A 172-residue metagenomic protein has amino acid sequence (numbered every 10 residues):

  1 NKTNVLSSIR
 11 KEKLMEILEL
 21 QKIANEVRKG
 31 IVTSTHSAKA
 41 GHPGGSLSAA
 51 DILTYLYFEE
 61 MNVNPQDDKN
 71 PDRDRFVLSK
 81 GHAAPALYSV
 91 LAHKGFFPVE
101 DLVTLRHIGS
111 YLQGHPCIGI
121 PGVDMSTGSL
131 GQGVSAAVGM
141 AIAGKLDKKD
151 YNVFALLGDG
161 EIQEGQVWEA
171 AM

Functional and structural regions predicted by a protein language model:
N1-L14: Short, Lys/Arg-enriched N-terminal segments with co-localized hydrophobic residues within the first ~10-30 amino acids
N4-S7, K22, K69, S126: A general, composition-driven signal for non-globular sequence regions
K13-V27: N-terminal hydrophobic or amphipathic helices/low-complexity stretches enriched in small/hydrophobic/Pro/Gly
A24-A40: N-terminal capping segment at the start of a domain
S34-T35, S46-M172: Cofactor-binding active-site loop characterized by glycine-rich and histidine/acidic residues
